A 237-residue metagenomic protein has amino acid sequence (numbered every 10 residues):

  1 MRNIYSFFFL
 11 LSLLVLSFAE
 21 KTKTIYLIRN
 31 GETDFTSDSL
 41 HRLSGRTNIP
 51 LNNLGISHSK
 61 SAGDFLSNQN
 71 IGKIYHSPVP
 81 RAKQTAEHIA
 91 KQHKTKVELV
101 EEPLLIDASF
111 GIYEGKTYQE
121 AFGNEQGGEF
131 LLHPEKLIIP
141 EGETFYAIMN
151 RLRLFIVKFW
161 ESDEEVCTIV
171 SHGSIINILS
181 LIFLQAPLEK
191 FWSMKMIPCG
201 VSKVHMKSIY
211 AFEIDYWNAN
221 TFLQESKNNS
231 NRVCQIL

Functional and structural regions predicted by a protein language model:
R2-L10: Sec-dependent signal peptide recognition, specifically the positively charged N-region followed immediately by
S12-T22: Bacterial Sec-dependent signal peptides at the C-terminal "C-region" and cleavage site
E20-K23, T95, A108-Q119, L181-L237: Acidic, low-complexity terminal tails and accessory targeting/binding regions of phosphate-metabolizing enzymes
K23, I28-V97, E141: Active-site-proximal alpha-helix that buttresses catalytic centers in soluble enzyme cores
I25, E164-V170: Residue-level preference for the first positions of well-ordered beta-strands
S61-G128, M194-M196, S202: Phosphate-coordination/substrate-recognition cap region in phosphate-metabolizing enzymes
H76-S77, N150, V170-S171: Short beta-strand scaffold positions
G128-A147: Short glycine/proline- and acidic residue-enriched helix-loop micro-motifs that form flexible lids or anion-recognition
